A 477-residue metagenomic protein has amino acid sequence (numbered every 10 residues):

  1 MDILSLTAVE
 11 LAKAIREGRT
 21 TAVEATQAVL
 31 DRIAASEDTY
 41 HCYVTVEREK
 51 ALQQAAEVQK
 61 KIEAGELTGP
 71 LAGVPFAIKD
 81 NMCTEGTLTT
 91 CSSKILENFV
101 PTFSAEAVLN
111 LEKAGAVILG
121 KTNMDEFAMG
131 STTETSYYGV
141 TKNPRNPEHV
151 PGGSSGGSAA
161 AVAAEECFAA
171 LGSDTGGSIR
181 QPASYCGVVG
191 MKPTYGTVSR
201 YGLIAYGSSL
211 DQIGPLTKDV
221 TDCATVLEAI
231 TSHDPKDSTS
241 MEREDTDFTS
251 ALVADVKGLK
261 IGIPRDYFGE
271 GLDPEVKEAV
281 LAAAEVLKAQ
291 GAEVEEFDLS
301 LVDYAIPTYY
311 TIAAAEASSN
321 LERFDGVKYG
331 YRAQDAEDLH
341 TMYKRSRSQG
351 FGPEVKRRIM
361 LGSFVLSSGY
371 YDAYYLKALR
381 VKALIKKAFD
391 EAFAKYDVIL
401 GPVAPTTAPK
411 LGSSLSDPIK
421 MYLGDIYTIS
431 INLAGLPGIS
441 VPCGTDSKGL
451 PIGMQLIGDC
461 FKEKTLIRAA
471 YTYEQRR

Functional and structural regions predicted by a protein language model:
M1-Q53, A289-G291: An N-terminal boundary/leader segment
A25-V29, T308-Y309, V355-S363: Short alpha-helical scaffolding segments that buttress acidic/His motifs in well-ordered protein cores
V29, A51, K79, L111 (+6 more regions): Conserved hydrophobic/aromatic pocket- or pore-lining residues that grip, position, or stack substrates in active sites
D31, A35, T39, K113 (+7 more regions): Structural helix-boundary/capping segments
L71-C91, S250, D255-G262, A315-K386 (+1 more regions): Short helix-loop capping/hinge segments that flank enzyme active sites or metal/cofactor-binding pockets
L71-I213, P264-D266, A315, G401-I419: Short glycine/serine-rich loop/turn segments
K94, N98, T239-E244, P307 (+4 more regions): Short, surface-exposed loop/helix-turn segments at secondary-structure junctions that function as lids/hinges flanking
